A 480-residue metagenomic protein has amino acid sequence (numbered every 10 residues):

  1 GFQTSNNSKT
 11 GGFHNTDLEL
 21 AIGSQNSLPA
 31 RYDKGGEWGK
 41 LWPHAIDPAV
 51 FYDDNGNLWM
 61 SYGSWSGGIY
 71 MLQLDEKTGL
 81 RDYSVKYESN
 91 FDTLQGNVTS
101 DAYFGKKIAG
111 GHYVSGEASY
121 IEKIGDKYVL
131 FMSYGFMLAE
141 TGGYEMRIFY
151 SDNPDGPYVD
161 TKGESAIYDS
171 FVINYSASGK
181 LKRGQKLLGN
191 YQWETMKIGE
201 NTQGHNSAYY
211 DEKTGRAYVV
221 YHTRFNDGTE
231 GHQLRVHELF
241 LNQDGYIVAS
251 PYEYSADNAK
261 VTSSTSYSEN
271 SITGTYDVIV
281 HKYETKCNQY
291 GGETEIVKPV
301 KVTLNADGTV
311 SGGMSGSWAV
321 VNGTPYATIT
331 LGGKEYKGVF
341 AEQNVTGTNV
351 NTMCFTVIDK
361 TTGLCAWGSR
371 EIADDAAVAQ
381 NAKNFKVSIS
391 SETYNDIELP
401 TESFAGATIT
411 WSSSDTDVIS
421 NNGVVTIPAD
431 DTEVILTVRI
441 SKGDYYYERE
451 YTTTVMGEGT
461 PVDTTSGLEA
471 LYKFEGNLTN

Functional and structural regions predicted by a protein language model:
G1-A376: Carbohydrate-active catalytic/glycan-binding domains of CAZyme proteins, especially the secreted or lumenal ectodomains
V219, H237, L436, R449-Y451 (+1 more regions): Hydrophobic residues positioned within well-ordered beta-strands of beta-sheet architectures
I272-T275, S466-A470: Short structural boundary motif marking the start of a folded domain
E284, K473-N480: Short, tryptophan-glycine- and acidic/Ser/Thr-enriched carbohydrate-recognition patches
N288-E293, N421-P428, N480: Short, polar loop/linker segments at the starts of domains and inter-domain junctions
A373-G459: Beta-rich interaction/scaffold domains
T460-L468, T479: Extended recognition patches within non-cytosolic domains
